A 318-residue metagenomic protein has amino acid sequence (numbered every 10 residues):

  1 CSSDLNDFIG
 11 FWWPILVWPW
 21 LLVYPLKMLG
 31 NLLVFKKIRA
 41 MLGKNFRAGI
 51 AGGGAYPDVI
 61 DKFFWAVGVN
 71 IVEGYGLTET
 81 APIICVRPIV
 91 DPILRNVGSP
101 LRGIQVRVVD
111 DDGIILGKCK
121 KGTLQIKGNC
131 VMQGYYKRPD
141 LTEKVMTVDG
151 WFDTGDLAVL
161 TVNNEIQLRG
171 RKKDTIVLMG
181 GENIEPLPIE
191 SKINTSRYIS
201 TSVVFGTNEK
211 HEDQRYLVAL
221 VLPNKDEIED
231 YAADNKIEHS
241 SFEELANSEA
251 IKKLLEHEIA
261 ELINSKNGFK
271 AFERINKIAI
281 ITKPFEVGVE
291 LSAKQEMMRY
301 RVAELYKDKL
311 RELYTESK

Functional and structural regions predicted by a protein language model:
C1-P92, Q105, I199: Gly/Ser/Thr-rich phosphate-binding loop
S2, G76-T80, T154, M179 (+1 more regions): Ser/Thr-glycine-rich phosphate-binding loops at phosphate-binding pockets of nucleotides, nucleotide cofactors
R95-P100, M146-D149: Short Gly/Pro-enriched turn/cap motifs at secondary-structure boundaries
V106, N164, I193, A219: Residue-level signal for inorganic ion chemistry
D112-C119, T123-L178, D213: Conserved ATP-binding/catalytic segment of the ANL
V131-M132, E165-N194, E227-E249, F269-F272 (+2 more regions): Adenylate-forming
G155-L157, T175, S196-D226, K266 (+1 more regions): C-terminal boundary motif of the adenylate-forming
I176, V203-G206, R215, E256-K318: Conserved C-terminal "lid"/linker of ANL adenylate-forming enzymes
